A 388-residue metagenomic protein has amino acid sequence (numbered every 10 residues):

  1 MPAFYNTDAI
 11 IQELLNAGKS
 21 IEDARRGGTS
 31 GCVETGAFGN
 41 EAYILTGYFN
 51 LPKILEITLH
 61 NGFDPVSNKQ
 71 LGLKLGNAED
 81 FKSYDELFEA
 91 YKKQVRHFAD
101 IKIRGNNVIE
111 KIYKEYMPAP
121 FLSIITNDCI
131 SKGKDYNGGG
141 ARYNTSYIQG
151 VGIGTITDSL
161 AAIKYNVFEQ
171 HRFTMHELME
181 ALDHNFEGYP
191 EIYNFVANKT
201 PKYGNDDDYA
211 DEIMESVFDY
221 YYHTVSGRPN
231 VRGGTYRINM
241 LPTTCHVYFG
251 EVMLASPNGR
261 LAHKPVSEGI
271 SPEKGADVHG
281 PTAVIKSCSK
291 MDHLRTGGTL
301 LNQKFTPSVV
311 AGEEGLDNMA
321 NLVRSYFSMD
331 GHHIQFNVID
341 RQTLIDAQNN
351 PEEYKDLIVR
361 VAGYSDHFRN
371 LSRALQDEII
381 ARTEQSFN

Functional and structural regions predicted by a protein language model:
M1-G154, D158-N388: Conserved catalytic cores of very large enzyme subunits
